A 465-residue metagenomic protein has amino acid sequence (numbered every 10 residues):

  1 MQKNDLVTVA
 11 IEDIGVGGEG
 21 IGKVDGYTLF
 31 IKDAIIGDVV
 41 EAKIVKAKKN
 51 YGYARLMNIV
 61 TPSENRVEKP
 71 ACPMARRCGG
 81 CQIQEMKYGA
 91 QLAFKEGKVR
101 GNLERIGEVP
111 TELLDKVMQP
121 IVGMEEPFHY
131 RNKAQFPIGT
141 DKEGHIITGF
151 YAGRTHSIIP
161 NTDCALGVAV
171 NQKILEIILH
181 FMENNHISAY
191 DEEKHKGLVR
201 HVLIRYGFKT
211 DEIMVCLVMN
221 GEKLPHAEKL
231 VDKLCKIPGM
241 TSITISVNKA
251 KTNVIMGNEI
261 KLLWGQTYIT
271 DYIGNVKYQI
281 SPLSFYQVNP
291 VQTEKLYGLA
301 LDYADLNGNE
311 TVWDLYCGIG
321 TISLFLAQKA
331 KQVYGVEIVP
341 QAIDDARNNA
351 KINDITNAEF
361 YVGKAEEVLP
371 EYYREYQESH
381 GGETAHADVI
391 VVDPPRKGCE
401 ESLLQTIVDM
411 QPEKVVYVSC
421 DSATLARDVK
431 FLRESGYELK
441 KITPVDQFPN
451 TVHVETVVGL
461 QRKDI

Functional and structural regions predicted by a protein language model:
M1-M74, E359, E367: Terminal RNA-binding accessory module
Q2-T8, V16, G20, E222-I237 (+1 more regions): Rossmann-like S-adenosyl-L-methionine
G20-D25, G149-A152, C216-V218, A346: Short, acidic/hydrophobic/Gly-rich beta-strand patch recurrent on exposed beta strands that often constitutes part
K43-A47, P137-D141, R205-K209, K463: Short beta-strand micro-motifs enriched in acidic
M57-P70, R76-A189, L224: Extended interfacial segments that mediate partner engagement and assembly in macromolecular machines
Q119-P127, E192-E193, H201, R205 (+1 more regions): Short, solvent-exposed loop/turn elements at beta->coil junctions and helix N-caps that rim active or binding pockets
F128-N132, D211, V452-H453: A short, glycine/Asx- and small/polar-enriched loop/turn that sits immediately N-terminal to a beta-strand
L203-G207, E212-K223: Carbohydrate-binding surface patches
